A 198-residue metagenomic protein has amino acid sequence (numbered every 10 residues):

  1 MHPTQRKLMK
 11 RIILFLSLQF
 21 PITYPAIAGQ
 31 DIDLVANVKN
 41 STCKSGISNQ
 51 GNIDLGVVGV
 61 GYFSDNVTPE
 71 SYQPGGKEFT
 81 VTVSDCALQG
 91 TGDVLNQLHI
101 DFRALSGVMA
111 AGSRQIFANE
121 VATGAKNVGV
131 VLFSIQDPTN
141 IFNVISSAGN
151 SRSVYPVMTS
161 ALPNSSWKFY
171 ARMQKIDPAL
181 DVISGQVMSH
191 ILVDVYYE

Functional and structural regions predicted by a protein language model:
H2-Q5, A26-E198: Mature extracellular/passenger domains of Gram-negative fimbrial/pilin and adhesin proteins
P3-I13: Bacterial N-terminal signal peptides that target proteins for export
I13-P21: Bacterial N-terminal signal peptides
